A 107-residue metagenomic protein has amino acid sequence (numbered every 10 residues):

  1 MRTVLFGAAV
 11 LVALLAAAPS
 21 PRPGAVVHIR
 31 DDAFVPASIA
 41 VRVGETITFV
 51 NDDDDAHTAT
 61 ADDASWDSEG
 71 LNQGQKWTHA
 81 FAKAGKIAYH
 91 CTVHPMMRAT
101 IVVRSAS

Functional and structural regions predicted by a protein language model:
R2-S107: Extracytoplasmic copper-binding redox domains, predominantly the cupredoxin/blue-copper superfamily
